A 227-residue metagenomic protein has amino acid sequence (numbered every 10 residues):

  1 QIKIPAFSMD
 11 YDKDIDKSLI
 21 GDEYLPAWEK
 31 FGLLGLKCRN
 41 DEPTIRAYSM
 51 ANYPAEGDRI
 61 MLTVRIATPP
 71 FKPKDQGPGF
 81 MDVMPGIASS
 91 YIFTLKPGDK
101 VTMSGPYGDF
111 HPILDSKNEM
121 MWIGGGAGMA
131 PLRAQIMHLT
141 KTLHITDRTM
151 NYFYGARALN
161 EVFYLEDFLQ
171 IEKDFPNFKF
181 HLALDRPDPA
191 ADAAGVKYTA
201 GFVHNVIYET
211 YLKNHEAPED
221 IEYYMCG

Functional and structural regions predicted by a protein language model:
Q1-P97, A156-R157, A183-P187: Ferredoxin-reductase
Y91, S104-K117: A short, basic/flexible loop-to-alpha-helix module at the beginning of a structural domain
D99-F110, N205-E209: Helix-loop module immediately N-terminal to the HCX5R catalytic loop in PTP-like cysteine phosphatase domains
S116-N118, T140-M150: Conserved S-adenosyl-L-methionine
E119-I123, E222-Y224: Conserved beta-strand elements of the Class I
G125-G126, G227: A short acidic Gly-Thr/Ser loop motif
P131-L143: Histidine-anchored nucleotide/phosphate-binding helix
D147-G227: Reductase modules of NAD(P)H-dependent flavoproteins
